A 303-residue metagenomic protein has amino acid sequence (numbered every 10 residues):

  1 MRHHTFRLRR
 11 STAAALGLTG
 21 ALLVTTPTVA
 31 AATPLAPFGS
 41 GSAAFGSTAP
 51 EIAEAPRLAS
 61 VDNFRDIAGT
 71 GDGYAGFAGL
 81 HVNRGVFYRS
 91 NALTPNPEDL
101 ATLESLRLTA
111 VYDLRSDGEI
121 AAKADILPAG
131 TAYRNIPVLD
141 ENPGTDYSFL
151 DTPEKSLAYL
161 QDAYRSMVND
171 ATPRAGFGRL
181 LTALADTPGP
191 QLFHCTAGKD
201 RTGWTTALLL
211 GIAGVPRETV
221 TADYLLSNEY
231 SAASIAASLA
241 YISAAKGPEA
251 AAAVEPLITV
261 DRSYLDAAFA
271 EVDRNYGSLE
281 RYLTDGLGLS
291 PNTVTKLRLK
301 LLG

Functional and structural regions predicted by a protein language model:
R2-Q191, A207-G303: Cys-dependent protein tyrosine phosphatase-like superfamily
S42, A197, R201-T202: Ser/Thr-glycine-rich phosphate-binding loops at phosphate-binding pockets of nucleotides, nucleotide cofactors
H194: Short beta-strand segments
